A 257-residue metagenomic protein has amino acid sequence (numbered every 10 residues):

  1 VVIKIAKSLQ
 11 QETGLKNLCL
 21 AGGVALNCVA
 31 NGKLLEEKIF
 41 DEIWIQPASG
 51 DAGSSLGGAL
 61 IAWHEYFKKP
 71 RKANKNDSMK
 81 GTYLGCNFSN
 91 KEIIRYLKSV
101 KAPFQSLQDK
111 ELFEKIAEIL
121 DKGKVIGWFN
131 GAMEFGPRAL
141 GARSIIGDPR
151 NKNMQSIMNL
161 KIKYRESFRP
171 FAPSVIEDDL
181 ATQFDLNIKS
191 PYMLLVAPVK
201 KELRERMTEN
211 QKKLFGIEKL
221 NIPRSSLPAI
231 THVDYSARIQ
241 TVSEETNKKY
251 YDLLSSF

Functional and structural regions predicted by a protein language model:
K7, L15-N17, N31-F257: Flexible beta->alpha loop and helix N-cap segments adjacent to enzyme active/binding sites
L18-L26: Glycine-rich beta-strand-to-loop/alpha-helix junction loops that act as flexible
